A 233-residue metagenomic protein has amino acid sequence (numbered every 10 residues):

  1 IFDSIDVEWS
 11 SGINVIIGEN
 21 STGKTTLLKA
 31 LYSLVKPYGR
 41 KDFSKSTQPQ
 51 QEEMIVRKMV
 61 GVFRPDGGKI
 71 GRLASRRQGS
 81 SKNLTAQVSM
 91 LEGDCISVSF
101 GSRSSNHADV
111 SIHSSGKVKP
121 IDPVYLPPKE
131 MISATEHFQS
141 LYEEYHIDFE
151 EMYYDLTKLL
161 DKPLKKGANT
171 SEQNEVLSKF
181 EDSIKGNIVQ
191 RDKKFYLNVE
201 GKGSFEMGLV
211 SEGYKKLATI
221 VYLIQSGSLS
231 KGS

Functional and structural regions predicted by a protein language model:
I1-K36: Pre-Walker A-like glycine/lysine-rich segment at the N-terminus of P-loop NTPase domains
N14, G232-S233: Generic beta-sheet signal
L34-G232: Phosphate-coordinating catalytic segments in nucleotide- and nucleic-acid-processing enzymes
